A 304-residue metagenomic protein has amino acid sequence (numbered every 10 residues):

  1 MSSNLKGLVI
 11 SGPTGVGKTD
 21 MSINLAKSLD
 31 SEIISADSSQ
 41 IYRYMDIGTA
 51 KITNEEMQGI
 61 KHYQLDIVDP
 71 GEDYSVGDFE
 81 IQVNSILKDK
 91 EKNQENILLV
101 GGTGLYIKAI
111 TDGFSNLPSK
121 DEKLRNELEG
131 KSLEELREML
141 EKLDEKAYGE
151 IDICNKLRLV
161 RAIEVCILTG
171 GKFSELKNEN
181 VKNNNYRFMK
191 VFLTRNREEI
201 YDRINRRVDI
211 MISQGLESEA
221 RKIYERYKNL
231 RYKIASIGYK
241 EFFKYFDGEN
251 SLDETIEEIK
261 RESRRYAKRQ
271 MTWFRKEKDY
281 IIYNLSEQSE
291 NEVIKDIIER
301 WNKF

Functional and structural regions predicted by a protein language model:
M1-F304: Phosphate/pyrophosphate-binding catalytic cores of soluble transferases and nucleic-acid-acting enzymes
